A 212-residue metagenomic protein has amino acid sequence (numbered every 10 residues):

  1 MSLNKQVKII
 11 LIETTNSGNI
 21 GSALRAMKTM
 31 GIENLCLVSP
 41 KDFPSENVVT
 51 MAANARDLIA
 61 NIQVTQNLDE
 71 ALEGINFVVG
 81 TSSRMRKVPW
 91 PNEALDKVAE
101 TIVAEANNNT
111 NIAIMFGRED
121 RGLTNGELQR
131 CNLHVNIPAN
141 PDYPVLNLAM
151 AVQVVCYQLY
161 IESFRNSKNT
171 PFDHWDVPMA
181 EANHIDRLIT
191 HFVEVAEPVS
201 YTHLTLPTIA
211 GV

Functional and structural regions predicted by a protein language model:
M1-E13: Mobile, glycine- and charge-enriched loop segments and immediately flanking short secondary-structure elements within
T15-S22, P144-M150: Amphipathic alpha-helical repeat scaffolds
L35-P40: Short internal beta-strands
N47-D120: S-adenosyl-L-methionine/SAH cofactor-binding core of RNA-modifying enzymes
E127-H174: Structured adenosyl-cofactor binding patch, chiefly the S-adenosyl-L-methionine
E162-V199: Internal, active-site/partner-interface "lid" segment
T202-T208: Conserved small/polar residues in nucleotide/adenosyl-binding loops
